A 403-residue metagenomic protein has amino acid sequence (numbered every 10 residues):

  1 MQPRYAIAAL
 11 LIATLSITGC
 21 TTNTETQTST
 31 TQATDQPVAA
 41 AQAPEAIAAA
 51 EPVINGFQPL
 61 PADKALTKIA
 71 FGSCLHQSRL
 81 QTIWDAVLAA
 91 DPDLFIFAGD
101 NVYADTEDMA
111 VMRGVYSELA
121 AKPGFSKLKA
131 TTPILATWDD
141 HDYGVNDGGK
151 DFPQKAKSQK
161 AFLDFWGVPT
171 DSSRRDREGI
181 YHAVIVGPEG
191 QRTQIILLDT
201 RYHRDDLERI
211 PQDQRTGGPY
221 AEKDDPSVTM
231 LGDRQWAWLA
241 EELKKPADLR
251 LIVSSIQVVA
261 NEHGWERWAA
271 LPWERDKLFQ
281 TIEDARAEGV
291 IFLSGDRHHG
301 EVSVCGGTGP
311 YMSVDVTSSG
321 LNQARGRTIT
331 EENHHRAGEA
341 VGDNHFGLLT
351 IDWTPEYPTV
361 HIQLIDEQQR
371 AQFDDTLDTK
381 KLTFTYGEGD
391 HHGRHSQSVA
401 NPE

Functional and structural regions predicted by a protein language model:
M1-I7: Bacterial N-terminal signal peptides that target proteins for export
A8-I12: Hydrophobic helical h-region of N-terminal Sec-dependent signal peptides in bacterial secretory/periplasmic proteins
S16-G19: C-terminal motif of bacterial Sec signal peptides marking the signal peptidase cleavage site
T21-N23: Bacterial signal peptide processing site
Q27-T31: Extracellular mucin-like PTS domains
V38, Q42-E403: Metal-dependent phosphoester/phosphodiester hydrolase catalytic core
